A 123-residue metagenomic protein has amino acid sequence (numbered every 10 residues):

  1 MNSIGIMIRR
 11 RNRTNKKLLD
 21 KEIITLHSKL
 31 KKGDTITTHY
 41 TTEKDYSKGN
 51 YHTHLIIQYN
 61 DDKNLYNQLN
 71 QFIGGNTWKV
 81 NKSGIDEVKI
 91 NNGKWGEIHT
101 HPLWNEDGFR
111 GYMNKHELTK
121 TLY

Functional and structural regions predicted by a protein language model:
M1-I6, R11-K21, N60-Y123: Catalytic "initiation/cleavage/transfer" segments centered on a nucleophilic residue and adjacent nucleic-acid-engaging
N2-I4, D34-I36, G49-T53: Residues at beta-strand starts and edge strands
M7-R11, L26, H39: Compositionally biased, intrinsically disordered low-complexity segments
K16-T35: Short amphipathic alpha-helical segments
L30-Y40, S83-N92: Short glycine-rich, low-complexity/disordered patches
T37-T41, H99-P102: A generic structural motif
H39-D62: Histidine-centered divalent-metal-coordination microenvironment in nucleic-acid enzymes
